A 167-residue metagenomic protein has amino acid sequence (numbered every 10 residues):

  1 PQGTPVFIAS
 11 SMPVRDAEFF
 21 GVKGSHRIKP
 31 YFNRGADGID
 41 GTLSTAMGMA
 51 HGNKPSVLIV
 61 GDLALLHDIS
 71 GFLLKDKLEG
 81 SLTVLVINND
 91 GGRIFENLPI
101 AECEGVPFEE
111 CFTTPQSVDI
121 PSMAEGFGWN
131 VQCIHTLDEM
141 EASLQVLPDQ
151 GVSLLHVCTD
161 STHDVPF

Functional and structural regions predicted by a protein language model:
P1-P13, S161: Active-site pocket-lining segments that scaffold enzyme catalytic pockets across diverse folds
A9-G24: Catalytic donor nucleotide-activated moiety binding site of glycosyltransferases and closely related
G21-F167: Thiamine diphosphate
